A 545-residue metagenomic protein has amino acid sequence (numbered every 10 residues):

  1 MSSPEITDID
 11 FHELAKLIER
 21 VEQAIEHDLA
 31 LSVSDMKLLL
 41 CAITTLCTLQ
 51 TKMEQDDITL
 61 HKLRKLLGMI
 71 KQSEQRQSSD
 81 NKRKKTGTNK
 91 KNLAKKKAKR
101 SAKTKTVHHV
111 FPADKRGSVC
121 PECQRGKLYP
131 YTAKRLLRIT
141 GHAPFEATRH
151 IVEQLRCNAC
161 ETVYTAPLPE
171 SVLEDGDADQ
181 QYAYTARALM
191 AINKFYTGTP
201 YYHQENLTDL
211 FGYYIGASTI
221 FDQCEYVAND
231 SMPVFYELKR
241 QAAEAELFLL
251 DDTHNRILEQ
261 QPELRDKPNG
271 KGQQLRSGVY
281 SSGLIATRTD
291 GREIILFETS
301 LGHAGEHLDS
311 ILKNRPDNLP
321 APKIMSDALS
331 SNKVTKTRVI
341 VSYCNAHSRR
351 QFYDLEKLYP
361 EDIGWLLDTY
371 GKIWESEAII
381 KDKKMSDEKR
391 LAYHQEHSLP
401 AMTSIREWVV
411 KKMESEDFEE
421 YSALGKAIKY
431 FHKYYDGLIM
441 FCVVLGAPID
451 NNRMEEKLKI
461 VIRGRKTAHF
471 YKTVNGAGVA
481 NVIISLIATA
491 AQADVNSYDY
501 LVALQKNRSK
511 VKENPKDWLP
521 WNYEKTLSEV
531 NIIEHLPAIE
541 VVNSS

Functional and structural regions predicted by a protein language model:
M1-D177, L250, A392, E534 (+2 more regions): Short, flexible loop/hinge motifs at secondary-structure junctions
M1-L40, E54, Q154-R156, E161-S545: Catalytic center-proximal scaffold of phosphoryl-transfer enzymes
